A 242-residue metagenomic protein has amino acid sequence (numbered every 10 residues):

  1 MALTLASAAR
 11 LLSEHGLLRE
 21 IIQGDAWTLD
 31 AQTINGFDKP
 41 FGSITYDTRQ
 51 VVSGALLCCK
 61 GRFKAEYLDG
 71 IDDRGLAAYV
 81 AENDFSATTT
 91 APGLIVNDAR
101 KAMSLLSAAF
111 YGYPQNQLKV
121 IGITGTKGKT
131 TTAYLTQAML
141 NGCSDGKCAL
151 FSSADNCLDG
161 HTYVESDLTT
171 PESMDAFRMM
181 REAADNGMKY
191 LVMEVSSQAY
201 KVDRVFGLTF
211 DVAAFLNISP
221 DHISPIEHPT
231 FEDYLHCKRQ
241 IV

Functional and structural regions predicted by a protein language model:
M1-L105: N-terminal leader/targeting and accessory segments in enzymes
L105-V242: Phosphate-binding loop of NTP-binding sites
